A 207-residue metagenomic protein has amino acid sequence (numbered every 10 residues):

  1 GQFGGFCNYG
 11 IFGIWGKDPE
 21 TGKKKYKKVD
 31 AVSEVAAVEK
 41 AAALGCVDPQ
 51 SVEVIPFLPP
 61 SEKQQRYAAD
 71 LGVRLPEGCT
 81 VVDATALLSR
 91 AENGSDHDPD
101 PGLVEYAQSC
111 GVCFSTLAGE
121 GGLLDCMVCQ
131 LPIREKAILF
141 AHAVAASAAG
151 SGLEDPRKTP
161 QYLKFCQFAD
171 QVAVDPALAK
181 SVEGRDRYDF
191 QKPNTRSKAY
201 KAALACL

Functional and structural regions predicted by a protein language model:
G1-K23, K27-E39, V47-D48: C-terminal helicase lobe
G5-K24, S61-V73, L103, S109: Short aromatic-glycine-(Arg/Gly/Cys) micro-motifs in beta-strand/loop hairpins
A31-P49, T80-E92, G121-L131: A short, charged, amphipathic alpha-helix used as a generic interaction element across diverse proteins
G45-P59: Short, mixed-charge low-complexity intrinsically disordered segments
C46, V73, G111-C113: Short aromatic/hydrophobic-glycine micro-motifs
L58-L71, D96-G111, A137-A149: Disulfide-bonded cysteine-rich modules in secreted/extracellular proteins, activating on the conserved Cys frameworks
P76-G78: Compact, charge-rich alpha-helical regulatory domains located at protein termini
F114-L207: Long, low-complexity acidic/proline-rich regions
